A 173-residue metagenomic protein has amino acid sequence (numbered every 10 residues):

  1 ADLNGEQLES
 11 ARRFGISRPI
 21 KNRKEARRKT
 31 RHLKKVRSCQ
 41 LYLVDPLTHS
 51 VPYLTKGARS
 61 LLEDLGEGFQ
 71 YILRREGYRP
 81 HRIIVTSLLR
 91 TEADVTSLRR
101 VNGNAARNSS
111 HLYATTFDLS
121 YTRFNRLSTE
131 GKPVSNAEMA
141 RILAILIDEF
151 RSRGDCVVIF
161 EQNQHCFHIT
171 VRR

Functional and structural regions predicted by a protein language model:
A1-R23: Long, contiguous juxta-domain segments that are non-catalytic but functionally important
R28-Y78: Active-site acidic/histidine clusters and adjacent loop/turn architecture that either coordinate catalytic ions
L43-T48, G77-I83, L127-V134: A broad, low-specificity signal for short, low-complexity segments enriched in glycine/proline and polar/charged
H49-L61, R90, N108-H111, G131-E138: Extracytoplasmic/periplasmic, Sec-exported soluble proteins
E63-G66, Q70-R100: Extended, low-complexity, intrinsically disordered C-terminal regulatory tails of eukaryotic serine/threonine kinases
R100-A106: Alpha-helical scaffolding within the catalytic cores of extracellular/periplasmic polymer-degrading hydrolases
A106-R173: Catalytic cores and adjacent binding grooves of peptidoglycan-active enzymes
